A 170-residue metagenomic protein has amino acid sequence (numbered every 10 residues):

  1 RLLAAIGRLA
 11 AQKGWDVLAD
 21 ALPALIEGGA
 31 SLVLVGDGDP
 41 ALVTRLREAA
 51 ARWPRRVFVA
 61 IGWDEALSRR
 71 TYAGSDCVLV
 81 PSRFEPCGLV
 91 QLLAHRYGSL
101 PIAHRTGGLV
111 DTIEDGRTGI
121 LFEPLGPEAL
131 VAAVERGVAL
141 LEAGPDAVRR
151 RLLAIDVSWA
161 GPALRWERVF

Functional and structural regions predicted by a protein language model:
L3, L18-A21, L32, L130 (+1 more regions): A structural motif in glycosyltransferase catalytic domains
A10-P23: A conserved mid-protein helix/loop that constitutes part of the nucleotide-sugar donor-binding site
G29-D37, A41-S68: Nucleotide-activated donor-binding/catalytic signature segment of Leloir-type glycosyltransferases, i.e., the conserved
A41, V110-A147: Change "using UDP/GDP/dTDP sugars" to "using nucleotide sugars
A73-E85: Acidic donor-binding loop of glycosyltransferase active sites
G88-Q91, L109: Short glycine/serine-rich donor-binding loops of glycosyltransferases
L100-H104: Short hydrophobic beta-strand element within catalytic cores of glycosyltransferases and related nucleotide-activated
P145-V169: A charged, aromatic-enriched C-terminal amphipathic alpha-helix characteristic of glycosyltransferases across folds
